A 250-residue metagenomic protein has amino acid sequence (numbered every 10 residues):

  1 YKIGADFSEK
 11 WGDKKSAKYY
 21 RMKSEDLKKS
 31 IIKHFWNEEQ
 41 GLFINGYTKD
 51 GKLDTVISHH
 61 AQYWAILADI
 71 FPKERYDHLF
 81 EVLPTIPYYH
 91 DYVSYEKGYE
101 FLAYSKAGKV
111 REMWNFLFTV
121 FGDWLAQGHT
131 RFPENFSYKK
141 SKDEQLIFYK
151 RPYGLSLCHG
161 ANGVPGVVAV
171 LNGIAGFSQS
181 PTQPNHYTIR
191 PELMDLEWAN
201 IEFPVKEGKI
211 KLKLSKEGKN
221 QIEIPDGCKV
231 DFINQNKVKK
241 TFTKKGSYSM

Functional and structural regions predicted by a protein language model:
Y1-K2, K10, P84, G160 (+2 more regions): Proteins with a high burden of low-complexity, intrinsically disordered sequence enriched in S/T/G/P/A and R, requiring
K2-F101, S105-K150, A199, K216: Catalytic cores of carbohydrate-active enzymes
R111, N115-M250: Non-catalytic C-terminal accessory modules of carbohydrate-active enzymes
